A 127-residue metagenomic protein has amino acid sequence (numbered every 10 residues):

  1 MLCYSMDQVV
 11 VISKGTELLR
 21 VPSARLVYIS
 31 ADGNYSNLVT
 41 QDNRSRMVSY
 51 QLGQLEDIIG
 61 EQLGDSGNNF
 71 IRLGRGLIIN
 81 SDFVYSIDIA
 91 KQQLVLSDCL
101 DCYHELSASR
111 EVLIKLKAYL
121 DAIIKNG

Functional and structural regions predicted by a protein language model:
L2-G127: Basic, polyanion-interacting recognition surfaces, primarily in bacterial LytTR/OmpR-type DNA-binding effector domains
